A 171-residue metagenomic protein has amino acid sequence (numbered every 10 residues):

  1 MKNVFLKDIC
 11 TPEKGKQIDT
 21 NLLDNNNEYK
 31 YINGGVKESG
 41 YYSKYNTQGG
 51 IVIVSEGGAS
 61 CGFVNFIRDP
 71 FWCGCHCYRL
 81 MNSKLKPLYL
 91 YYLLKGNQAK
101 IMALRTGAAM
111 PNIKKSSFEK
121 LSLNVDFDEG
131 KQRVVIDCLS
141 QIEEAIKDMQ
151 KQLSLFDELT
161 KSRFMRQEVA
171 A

Functional and structural regions predicted by a protein language model:
M1-G35, K120-S140, I146-A171: Non-catalytic DNA-recognition/assembly elements of restriction-modification systems
N33-K37, Y41-Q98, T106-M110, K114-F118: A short beta-sheet element
M81, L104, N124-D126: Short N-terminal micro-motifs specific to bacterial/archaeal maturation and metal-cluster initiation sites
M102-R105, F164: Short amphipathic alpha-helical interaction/hinge segments
